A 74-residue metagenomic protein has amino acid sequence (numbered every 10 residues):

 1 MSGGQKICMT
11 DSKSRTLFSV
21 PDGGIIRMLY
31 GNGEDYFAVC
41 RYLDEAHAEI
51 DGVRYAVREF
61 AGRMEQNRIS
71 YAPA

Functional and structural regions predicted by a protein language model:
M1-S19: Mixed-charge, Lys/Arg-rich low-complexity intrinsically disordered regions
C8, I25-R27, H47: Residue-level detector of beta-strand face positions
S12-K13, G31-G33, G52: Glycine-centered tight beta-turn/hairpin loop motif at sheet-sheet or coil-to-beta transitions
F18-G31: Short coil-to-beta transition motif at edge beta-strands of beta-rich domains
D35-D44: Short beta-strand-centered aromatic/proline hotspots
A46-V53: Short, solvent-exposed secondary-structure boundary/capping segments
V53-A74: Intrinsically disordered, low-complexity, charged/polar segments
